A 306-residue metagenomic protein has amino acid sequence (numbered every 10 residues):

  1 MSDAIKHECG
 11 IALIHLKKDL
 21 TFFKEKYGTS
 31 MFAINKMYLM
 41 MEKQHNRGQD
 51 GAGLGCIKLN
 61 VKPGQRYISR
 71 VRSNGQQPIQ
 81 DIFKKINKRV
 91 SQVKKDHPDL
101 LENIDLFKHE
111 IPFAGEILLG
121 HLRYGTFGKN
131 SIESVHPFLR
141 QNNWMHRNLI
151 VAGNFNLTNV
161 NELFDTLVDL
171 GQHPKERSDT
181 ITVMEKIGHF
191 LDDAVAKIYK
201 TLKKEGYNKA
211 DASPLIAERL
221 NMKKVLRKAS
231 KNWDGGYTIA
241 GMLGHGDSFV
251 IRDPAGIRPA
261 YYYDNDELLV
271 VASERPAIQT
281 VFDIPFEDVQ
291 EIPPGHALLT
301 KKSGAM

Functional and structural regions predicted by a protein language model:
M1-M306: Conserved short alpha-helical segments that host acidic/polar catalytic motifs at enzyme active sites
